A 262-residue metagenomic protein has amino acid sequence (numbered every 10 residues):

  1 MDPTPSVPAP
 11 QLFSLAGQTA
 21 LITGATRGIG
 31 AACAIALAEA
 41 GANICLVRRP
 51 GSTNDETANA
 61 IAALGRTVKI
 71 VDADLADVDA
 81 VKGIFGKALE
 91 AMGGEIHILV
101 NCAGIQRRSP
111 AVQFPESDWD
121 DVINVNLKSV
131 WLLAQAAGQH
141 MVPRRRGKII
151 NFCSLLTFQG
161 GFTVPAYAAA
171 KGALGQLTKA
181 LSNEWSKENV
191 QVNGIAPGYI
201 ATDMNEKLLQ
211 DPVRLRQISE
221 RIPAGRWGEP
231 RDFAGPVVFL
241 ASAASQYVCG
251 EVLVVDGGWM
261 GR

Functional and structural regions predicted by a protein language model:
D2-Q11, Q159, V237-V238, C249-R262: Short C-terminal tail/terminal secondary-structure segment of NAD(P)H-dependent dehydrogenase/reductase domains
T19, T26-R27: Conserved glycine-rich cofactor-binding loop
A40-E56: Conserved glycine-rich Rossmann-like NAD(P)H-binding loop of the short-chain dehydrogenase/reductase
V81, P110-A111, P115-I123, I149 (+1 more regions): Substrate-binding pocket helix/loop in short-chain dehydrogenase/reductase
A134, A170, T178: Active-site helix of classical SDR
Q139, N183-K187, Q246: Alpha-helical segment proximal to the catalytic Tyr-Lys
S154: Residue(s) in the substrate-gating loop at a strand-loop-helix junction that position the organic substrate next
